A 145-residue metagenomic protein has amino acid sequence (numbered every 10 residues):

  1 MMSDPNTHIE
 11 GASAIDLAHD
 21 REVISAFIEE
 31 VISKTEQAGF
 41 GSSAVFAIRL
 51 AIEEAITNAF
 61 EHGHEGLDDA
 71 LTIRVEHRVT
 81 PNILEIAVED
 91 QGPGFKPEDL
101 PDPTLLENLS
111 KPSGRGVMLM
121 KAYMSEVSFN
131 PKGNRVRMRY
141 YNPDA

Functional and structural regions predicted by a protein language model:
M1-A14, F60-A145: Conserved beta-strand-loop-beta-strand hairpin that lines the nucleotide-binding pocket of ATP/GTP-utilizing enzymes
A12-A26: STAS-typified acidic loop motif
R21-S25, V45, R49, A70 (+1 more regions): Short, structured helix-loop boundary elements
E29-E53, L109-S110: Conserved short strand/loop->alpha-helix "switch" segment adjacent to the catalytic nucleotide/phosphoryl-transfer site
E54, N58: Conserved polar catalytic motif of the HATPase_c/GHKL fold
